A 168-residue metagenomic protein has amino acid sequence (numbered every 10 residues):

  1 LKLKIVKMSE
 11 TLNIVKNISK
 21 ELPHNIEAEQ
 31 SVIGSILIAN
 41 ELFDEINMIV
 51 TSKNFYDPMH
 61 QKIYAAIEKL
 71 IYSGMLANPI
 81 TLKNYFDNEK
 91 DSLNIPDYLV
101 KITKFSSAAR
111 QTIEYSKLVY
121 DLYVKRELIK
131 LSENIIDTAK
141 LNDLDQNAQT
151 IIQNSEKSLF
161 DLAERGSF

Functional and structural regions predicted by a protein language model:
K2-V124: Noncatalytic partner-interaction/assembly domains of nucleic-acid and motor enzyme complexes, especially the accessory
K104-F168: Interdomain "pre-motor" coupling segment immediately N-terminal to P-loop NTPase/helicase cores
